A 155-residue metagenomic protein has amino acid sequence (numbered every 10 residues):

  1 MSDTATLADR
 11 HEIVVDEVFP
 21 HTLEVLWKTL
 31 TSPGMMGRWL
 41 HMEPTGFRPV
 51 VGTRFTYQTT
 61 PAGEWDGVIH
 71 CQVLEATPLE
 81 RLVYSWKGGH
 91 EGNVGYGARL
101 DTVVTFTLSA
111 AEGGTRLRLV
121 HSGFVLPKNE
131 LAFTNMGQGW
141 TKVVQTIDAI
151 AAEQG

Functional and structural regions predicted by a protein language model:
M1-V14: Short acidic N-proximal helix/loop "leader" segments that mark the beginning of a domain or an inter-domain linker
V14-V15, G34-V68: Short beta-edge strand/loop motif at the mouth of beta-sheet-based domains
E17, I69-E75, D101-S109: Hydrophobic/aromatic beta-strand elements that line small-molecule binding cavities or substrate pockets in beta-rich
P20-R38: Amphipathic alpha-helical segments
L23-E24, L74-R81, T107-R116, A152: A short, structured loop/turn motif at beta-sheet edges
L26, M36, F55, V73 (+4 more regions): Hydrophobic pocket/interface hotspot
K87-G92, V120-P127: Short, solvent-exposed aromatic-acidic interface loops
G123-G155: A conserved amphipathic terminal alpha-helix motif
